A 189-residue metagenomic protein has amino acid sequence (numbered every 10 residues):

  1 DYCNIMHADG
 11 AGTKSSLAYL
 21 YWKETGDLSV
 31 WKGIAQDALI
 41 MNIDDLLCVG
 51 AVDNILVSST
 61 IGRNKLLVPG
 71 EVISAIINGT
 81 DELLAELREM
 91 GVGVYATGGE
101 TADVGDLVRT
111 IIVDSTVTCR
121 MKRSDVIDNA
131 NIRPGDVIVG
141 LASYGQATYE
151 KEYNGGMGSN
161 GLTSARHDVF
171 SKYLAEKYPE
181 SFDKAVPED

Functional and structural regions predicted by a protein language model:
D1-D189: Helix-biased detector of long, well-ordered alpha-helical tracts
